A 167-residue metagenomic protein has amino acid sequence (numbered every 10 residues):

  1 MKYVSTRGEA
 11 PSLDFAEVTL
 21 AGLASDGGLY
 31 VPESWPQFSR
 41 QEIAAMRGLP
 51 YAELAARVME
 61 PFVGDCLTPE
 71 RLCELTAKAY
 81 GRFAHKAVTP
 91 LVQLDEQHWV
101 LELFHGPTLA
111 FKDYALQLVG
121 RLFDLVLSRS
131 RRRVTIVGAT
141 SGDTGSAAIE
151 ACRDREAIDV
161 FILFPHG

Functional and structural regions predicted by a protein language model:
M1-G167: PLP-dependent amino-acid enzyme catalytic core
